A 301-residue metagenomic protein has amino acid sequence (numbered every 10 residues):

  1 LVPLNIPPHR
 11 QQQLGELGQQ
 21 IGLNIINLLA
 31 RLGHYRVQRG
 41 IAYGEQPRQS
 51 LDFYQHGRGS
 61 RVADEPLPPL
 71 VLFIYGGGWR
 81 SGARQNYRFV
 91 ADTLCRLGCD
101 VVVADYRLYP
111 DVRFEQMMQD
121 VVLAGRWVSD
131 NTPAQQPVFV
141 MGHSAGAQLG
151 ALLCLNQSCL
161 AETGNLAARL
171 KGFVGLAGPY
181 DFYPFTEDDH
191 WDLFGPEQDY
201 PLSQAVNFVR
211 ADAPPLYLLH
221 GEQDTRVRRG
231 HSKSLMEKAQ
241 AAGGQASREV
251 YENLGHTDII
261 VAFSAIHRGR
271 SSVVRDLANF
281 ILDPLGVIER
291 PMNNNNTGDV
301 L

Functional and structural regions predicted by a protein language model:
H9-A63: N-terminal cap/lid segment of alpha/beta-hydrolase-fold proteins
A30, G178-F208, P214: Mobile cap/lid helix-loop segments that gate and shape the active-site cleft of serine hydrolases
E65-G77: Short beta-strand element of the alpha/beta-hydrolase
G82-A91, L97, V102-P137, H267-R268: Catalytic nucleophile-loop/oxyanion-hole region of alpha/beta-hydrolase and closely related hydrolase-like folds
L123-D188, P201: Primarily recognizes the serine-hydrolase "nucleophile elbow" in alpha/beta-hydrolase and SGNH/GDSL folds
D212, L218-H220, D224: Short beta-strand/loop motif that positions the catalytic acidic residue of the alpha/beta-hydrolase fold
T225-S234: Conserved alpha/beta-hydrolase "acid-adjacent" motif
A241-L301: C-terminal catalytic histidine-bearing segment of alpha/beta-hydrolase fold enzymes
